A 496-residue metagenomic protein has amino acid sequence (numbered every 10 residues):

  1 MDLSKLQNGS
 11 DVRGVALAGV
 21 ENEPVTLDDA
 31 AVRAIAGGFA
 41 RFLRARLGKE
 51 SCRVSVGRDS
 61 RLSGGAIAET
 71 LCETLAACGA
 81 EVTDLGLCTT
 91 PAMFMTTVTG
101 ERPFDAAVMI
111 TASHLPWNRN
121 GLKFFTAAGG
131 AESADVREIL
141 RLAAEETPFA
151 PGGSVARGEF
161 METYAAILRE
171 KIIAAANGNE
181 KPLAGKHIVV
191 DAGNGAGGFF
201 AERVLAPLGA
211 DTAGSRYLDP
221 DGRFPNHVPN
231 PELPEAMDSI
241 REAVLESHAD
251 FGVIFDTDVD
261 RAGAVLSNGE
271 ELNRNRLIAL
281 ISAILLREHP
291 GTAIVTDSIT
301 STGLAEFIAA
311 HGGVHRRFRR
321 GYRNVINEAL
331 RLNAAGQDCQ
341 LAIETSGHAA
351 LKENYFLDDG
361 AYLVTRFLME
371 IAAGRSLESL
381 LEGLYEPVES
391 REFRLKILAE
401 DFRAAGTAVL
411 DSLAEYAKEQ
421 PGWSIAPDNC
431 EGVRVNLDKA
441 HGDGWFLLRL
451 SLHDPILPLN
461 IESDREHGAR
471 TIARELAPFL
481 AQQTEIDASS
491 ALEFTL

Functional and structural regions predicted by a protein language model:
M1-L71, A77, S154-G185: An N-terminal, well-structured beta->alpha segment
R41, R53-R119, R203-V265: N-terminal small/polar loop signature for handling phosphorylated ligands or for N-terminal nucleophile
K49-D59, T83, H187-V189, T292-S298 (+1 more regions): Short glycine-rich phosphate-binding loop at a beta-alpha junction
D59-G65, L115-P116, G193-G198, V259-D260 (+3 more regions): Gly/Ser/Thr-rich loops at beta-strand to alpha-helix junctions that form or flank small-molecule/cofactor-binding
A76, L85-G86, T90, R141-E170 (+2 more regions): Proline/glycine-rich low-complexity loops and linkers
E101, N118-V244: Gly/Ser/Thr-enriched, mixed-charge loops and adjacent short helices that form phosphate/oxyanion-binding elements
H289-L496: Phosphate-binding and adjacent anionic-ligand microenvironments
